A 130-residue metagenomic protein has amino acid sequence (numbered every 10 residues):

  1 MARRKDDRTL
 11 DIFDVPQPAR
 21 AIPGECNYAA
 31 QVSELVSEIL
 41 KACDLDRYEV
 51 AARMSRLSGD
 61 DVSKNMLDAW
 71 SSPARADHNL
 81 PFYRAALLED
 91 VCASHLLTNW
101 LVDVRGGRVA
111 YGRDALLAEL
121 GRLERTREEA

Functional and structural regions predicted by a protein language model:
A2-R4, R8-E49, R122: A short, Lys/Arg-rich alpha-helix, primarily the initiator
D46, S63, L80-R84, L97: Amphipathic alpha-helical interface surfaces
Y48-R56: Short alpha-helical "recognition helix" segments of helix-turn-helix
S55-H78: Recognition helix of helix-turn-helix/homeodomain-like DNA-binding domains that insert into the DNA major groove
N65-D68, R75, G107-G112, L116-A118: Conserved N-terminal glycine/acidic-rich loop preference
A74-D90: Short, basic-rich loop-to-helix N-cap that marks the start of a DNA-contacting helix
N79-L80, C92-A110: Short C-terminal boundary/hinge segments that cap the last helix of small helical domains
L116-A130: Amphipathic alpha-helical coiled-coil segments
